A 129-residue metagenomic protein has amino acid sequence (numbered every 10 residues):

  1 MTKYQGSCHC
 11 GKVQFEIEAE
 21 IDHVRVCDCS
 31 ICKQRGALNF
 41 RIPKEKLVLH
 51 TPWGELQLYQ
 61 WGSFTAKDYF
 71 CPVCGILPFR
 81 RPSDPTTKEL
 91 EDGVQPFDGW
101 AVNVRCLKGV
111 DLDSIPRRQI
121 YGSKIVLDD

Functional and structural regions predicted by a protein language model:
M1-S7, K12-D129: A short Gly-Trp-Pro
